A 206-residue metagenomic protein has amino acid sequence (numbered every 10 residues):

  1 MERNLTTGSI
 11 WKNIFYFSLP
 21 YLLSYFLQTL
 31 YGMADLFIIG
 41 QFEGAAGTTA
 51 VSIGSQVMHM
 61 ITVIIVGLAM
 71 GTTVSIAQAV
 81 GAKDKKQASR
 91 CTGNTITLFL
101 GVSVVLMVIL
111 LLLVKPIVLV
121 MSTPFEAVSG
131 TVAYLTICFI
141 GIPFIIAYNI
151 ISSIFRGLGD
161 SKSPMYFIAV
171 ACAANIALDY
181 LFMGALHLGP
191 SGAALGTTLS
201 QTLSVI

Functional and structural regions predicted by a protein language model:
M1-S18, I76-G141, A185-I206: Short alpha-helical transmembrane segments in multi-pass integral membrane proteins
T7, W11-L30, A34, V57-I64 (+2 more regions): Residue-level signal for short hydrophobic patches within transmembrane helices of multi-pass membrane transporters
Y21, Y25, F37, V74 (+5 more regions): Transmembrane alpha-helix boundary and packing residues in multipass membrane permease domains and related
L30-M33, Q41-A45, A79-A82, G157-L158 (+1 more regions): Helix-loop interface residues and adjacent transmembrane-helix termini in multi-pass membrane transporters, primarily
I39-H59, F125-G130, P190-L195: Interfacial/gating helices of multi-pass transporter permease domains
T48-V108, I145-P164: Small-residue-rich hydrophobic transmembrane alpha-helices
M60-V63, M107, N175-D179, V205: Hydrophobic transmembrane alpha-helices of multi-pass small-molecule transporters
F99, I154-A177, L195-T198: Alpha-helical transmembrane segments of multi-pass membrane transporters/permeases
